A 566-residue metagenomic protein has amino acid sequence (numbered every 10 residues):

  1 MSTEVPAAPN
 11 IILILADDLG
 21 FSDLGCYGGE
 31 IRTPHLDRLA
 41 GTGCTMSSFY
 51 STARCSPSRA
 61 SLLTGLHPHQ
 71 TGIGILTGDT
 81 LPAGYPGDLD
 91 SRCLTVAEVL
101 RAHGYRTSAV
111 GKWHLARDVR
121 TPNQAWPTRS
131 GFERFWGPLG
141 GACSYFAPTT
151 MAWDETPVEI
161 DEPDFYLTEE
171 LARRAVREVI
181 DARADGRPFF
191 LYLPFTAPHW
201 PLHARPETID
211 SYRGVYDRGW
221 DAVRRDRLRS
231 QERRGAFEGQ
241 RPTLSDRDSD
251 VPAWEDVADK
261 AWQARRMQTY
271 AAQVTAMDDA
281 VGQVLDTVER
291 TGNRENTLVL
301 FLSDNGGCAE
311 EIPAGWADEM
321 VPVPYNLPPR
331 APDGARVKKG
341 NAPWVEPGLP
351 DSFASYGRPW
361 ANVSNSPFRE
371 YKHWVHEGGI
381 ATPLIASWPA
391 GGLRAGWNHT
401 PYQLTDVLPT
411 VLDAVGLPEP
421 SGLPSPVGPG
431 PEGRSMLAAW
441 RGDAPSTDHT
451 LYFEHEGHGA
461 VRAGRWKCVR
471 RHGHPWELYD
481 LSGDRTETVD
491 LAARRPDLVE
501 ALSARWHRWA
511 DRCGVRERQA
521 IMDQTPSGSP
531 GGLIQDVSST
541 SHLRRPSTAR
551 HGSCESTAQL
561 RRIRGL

Functional and structural regions predicted by a protein language model:
M1-H472, W476, R485-D511, V515-P526 (+2 more regions): Formylglycine-dependent sulfatase
L533-V537, R545: C-terminal domain-tail junction helix/linker
S538-S539, G565: Short, intrinsically disordered or compositionally biased N-terminal tails of bacterial proteins
H542-R545, H551, R562: Compositionally biased, intrinsically disordered low-complexity segments enriched in Pro/Arg/Gln/His
Q559-G565: Short, intrinsically disordered C-terminal tails of secreted or membrane-associated proteins
